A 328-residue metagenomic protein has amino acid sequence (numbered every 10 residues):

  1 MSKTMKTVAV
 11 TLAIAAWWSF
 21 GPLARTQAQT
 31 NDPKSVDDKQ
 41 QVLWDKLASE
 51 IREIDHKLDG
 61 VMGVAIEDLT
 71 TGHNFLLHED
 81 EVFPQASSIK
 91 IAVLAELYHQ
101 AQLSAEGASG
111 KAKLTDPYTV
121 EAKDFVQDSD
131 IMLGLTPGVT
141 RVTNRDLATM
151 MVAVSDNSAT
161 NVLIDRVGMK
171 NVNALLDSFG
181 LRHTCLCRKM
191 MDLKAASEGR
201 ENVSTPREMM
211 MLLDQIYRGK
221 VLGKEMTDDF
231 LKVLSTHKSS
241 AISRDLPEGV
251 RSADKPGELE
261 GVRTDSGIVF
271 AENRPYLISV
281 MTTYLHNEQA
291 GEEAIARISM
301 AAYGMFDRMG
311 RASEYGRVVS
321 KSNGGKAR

Functional and structural regions predicted by a protein language model:
A9-G21: Bacterial N-terminal signal peptides
F20-N31: Signal peptide processing junction and immediate N-terminal pro/mature segment of secreted/exported proteins
Q29-K57, R166-G168, M211-S240, P247 (+2 more regions): Structured C-terminal helix/loop/strand segments within mature extracytoplasmic catalytic/sensor domains
K46-E79: A short, well-structured edge-of-sheet supersecondary motif
V61, T140, N161-L213, Y217-R218: Mid-domain, small-residue-enriched loop/turn segments at the edges of structured enzyme/sensor domains
L69-T70, K111-I131, V167-G168, V233 (+1 more regions): Acidic helix-start/capping segments at beta-turn-to-alpha-helix junctions
G72, P84-Y118, M151, I278: Active-site SXXK
K123-N161, M169: Conserved catalytic neighborhood of penicillin-recognizing serine enzymes
